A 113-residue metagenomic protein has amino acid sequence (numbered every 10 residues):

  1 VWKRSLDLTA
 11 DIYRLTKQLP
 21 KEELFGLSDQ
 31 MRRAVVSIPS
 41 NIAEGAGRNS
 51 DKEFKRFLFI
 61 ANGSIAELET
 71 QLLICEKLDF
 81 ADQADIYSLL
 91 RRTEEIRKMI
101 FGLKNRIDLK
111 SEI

Functional and structural regions predicted by a protein language model:
V1-I113: Amphipathic alpha-helical assembly/interaction segments
